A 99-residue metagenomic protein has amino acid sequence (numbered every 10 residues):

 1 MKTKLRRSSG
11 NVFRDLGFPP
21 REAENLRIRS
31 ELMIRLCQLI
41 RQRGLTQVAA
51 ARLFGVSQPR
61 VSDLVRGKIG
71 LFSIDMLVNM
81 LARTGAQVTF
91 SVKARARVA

Functional and structural regions predicted by a protein language model:
M1-I34, A99: N-terminal flexible/basic segments that precede or flank functional cores
I40-Q42: Short amphipathic helical patch at the helix-1/turn junction of helix-turn-helix
G44-S62: Short alpha-helical DNA-recognition segment
V65: DNA major-groove recognition helix of helix-turn-helix
K68-S73: Short, solvent-exposed alpha-helical "recognition" segments
I74-S91: DNA major-groove recognition helix of helix-turn-helix/homeodomain DNA-binding modules
T89-A99: Short, charged recognition helix plus adjacent turn of helix-turn-helix-like nucleic-acid-binding domains
